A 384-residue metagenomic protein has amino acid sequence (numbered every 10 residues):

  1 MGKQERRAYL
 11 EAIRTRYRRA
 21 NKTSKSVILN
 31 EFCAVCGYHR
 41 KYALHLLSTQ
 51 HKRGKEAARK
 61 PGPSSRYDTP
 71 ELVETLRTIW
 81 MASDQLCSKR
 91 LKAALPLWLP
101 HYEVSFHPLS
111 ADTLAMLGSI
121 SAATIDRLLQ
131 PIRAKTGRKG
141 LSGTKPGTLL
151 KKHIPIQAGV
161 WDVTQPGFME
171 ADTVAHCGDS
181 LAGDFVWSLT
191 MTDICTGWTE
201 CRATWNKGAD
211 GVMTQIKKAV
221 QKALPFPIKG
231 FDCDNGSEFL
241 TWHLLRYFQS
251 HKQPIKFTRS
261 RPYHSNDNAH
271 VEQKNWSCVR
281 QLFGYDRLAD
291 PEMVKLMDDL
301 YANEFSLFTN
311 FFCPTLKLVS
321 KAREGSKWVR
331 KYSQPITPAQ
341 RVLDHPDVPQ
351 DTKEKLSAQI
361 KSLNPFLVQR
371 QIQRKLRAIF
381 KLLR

Functional and structural regions predicted by a protein language model:
M1-G230, N235-R384: Secondary-structure boundary/capping micro-motif
